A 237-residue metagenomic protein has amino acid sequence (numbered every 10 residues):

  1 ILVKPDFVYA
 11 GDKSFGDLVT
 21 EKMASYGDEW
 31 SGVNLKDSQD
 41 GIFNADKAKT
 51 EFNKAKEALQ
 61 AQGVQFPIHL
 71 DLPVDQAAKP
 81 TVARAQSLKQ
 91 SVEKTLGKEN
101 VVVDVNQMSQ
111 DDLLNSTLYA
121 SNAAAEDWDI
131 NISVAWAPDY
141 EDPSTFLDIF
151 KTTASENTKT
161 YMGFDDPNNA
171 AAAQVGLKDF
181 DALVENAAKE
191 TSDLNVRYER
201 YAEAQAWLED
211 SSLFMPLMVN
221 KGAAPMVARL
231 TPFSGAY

Functional and structural regions predicted by a protein language model:
I1-S25, K36-D40, F66-K79, T191-D210: Alpha-helical secondary-structure segments
P5-D46, Q60-Q65, L118-A124, D148-E185 (+1 more regions): Short, solvent-exposed loop/beta-turn-alpha elements that line the ligand-binding surface or hinge of extracytoplasmic
F7-V8, E93, G97, W136 (+3 more regions): Hydrophobic/aromatic-lined pockets within catalytic cores
W30-P138, L194: Ligand/substrate-recognition segments at binding pockets and active sites
K54-Q76, V134, K178-A228: Bilobed periplasmic-binding protein-like "clamshell/Venus-flytrap" ligand-binding domains
A83-Q86, D142-F146, A228-L230: Short, solvent-exposed loop/turn and secondary-structure capping segments
W128-F146, L217-N220: Ligand-binding clamshell of periplasmic/extracellular solute-binding protein-like
